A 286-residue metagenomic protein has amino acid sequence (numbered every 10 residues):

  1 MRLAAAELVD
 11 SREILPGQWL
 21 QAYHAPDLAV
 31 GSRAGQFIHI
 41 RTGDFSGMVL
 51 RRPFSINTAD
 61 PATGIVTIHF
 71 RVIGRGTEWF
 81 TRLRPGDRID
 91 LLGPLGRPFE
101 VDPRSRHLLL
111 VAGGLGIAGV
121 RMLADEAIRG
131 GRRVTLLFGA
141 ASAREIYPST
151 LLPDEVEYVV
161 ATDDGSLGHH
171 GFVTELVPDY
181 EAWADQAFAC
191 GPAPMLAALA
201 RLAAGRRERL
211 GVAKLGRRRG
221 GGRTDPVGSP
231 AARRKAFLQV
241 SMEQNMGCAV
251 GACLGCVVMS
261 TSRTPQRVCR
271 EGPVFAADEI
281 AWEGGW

Functional and structural regions predicted by a protein language model:
M1-P85: Ferredoxin-reductase
D10, T58, V160-T162, V240-M242 (+1 more regions): Structural signal for conserved beta-strand scaffold positions within catalytic alpha/beta enzyme cores
G43-F45, P94, T261: Short, surface-exposed secondary-structure boundary micro-motifs
R75-M242: FNR/FR-type flavoprotein reductase catalytic core
G119, A193, M242-P273: Local cysteine-cluster metal-coordination motifs and their immediate loop/turn environment, predominantly Fe-S cluster
R270-W286: Short microdomains enriched in Cys/His and/or Lys/Arg
